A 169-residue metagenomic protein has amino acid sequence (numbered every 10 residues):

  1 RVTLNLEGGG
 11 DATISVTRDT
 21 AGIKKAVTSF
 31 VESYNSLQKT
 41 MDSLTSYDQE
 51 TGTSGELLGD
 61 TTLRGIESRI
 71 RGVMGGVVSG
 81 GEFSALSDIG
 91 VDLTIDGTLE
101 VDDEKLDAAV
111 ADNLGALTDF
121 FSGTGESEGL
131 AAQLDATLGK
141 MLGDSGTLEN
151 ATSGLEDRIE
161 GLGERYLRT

Functional and structural regions predicted by a protein language model:
R1-T169: Polar, low-complexity export/assembly segments characteristic of proteins that are secreted or assemble on the cell
